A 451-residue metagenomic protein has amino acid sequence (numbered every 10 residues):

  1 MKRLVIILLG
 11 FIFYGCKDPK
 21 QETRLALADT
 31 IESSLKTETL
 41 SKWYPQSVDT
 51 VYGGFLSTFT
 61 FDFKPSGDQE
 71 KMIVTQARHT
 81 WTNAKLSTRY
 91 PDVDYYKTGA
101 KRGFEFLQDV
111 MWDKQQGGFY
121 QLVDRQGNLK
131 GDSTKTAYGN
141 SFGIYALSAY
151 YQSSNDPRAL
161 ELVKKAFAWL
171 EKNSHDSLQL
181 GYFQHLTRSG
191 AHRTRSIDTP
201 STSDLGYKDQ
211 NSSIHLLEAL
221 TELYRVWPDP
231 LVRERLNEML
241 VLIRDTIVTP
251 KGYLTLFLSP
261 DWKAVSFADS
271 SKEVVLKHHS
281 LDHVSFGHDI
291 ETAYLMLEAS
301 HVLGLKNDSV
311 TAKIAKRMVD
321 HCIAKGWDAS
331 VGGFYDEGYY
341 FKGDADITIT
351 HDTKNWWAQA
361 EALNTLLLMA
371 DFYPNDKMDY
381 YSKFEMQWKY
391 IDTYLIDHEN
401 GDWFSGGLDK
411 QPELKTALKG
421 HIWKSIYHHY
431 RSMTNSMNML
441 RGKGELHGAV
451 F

Functional and structural regions predicted by a protein language model:
M1-L4: Positively charged n-region of N-terminal signal peptides that target proteins for export
I6-G10: Sec-dependent N-terminal signal peptides
I12-G15: C-terminal motif of bacterial Sec signal peptides marking the signal peptidase cleavage site
D18-F451: Glycan-recognition and catalytic cores of secretory/periplasmic carbohydrate-active enzymes
